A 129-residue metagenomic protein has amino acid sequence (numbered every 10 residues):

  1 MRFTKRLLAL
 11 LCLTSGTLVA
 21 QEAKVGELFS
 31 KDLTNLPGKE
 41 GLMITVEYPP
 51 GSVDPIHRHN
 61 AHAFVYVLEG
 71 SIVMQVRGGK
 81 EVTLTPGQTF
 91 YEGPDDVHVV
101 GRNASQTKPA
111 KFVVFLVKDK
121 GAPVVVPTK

Functional and structural regions predicted by a protein language model:
R2-L42, Q75, F90-Y91, P109 (+1 more regions): A short, N-terminal "cap"/entry segment at the start of jelly-roll beta-barrel domains of the cupin/DSBH fold
F29-H62: N-terminal targeting signals for Sec/Tat export/insertion, comprising classic cleavable signal peptides
P37-G38, R58, Y66, T83 (+1 more regions): Extracellular/periplasmic catalytic domains that process cell-envelope and extracellular macromolecules
G38-M43, H62, G79, D95 (+1 more regions): Extracytoplasmic
Y48, G78-D95: Short acidic-glycine-tyrosine-enriched beta hairpin
V53-P55, V73, F90, P94-N103: Histidine-centered metal-chelating micro-motifs
A61-G78, Q88: Glycine- and acidic-residue-biased ligand/ion/polar-headgroup-sensing regions
E81, D96-G121: Ligand-binding loop in jelly-roll beta-barrel domains
